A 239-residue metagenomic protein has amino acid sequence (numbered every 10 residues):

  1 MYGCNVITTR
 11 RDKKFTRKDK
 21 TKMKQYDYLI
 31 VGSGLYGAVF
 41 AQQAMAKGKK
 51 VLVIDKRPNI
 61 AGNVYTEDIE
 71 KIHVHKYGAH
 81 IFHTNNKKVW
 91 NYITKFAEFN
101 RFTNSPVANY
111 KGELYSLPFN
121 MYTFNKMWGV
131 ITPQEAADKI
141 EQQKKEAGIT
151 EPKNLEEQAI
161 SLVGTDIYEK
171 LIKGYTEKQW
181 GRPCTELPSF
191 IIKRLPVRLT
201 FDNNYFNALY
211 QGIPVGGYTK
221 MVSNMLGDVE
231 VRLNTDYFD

Functional and structural regions predicted by a protein language model:
G3-Y28, A46: Extreme N-terminal leader/targeting segments of oxidoreductases
Y28-V53: N-terminal Rossmann-like FAD-binding beta1-loop-alpha1 element of flavoenzymes
M45-D68: Glycine-rich FAD pyrophosphate-binding loop
K50, H73, E98, E230-R232: Conserved beta-strand segments of alpha/beta enzyme cores
A61-G62, I72-Y77, N234-D239: Central helical "cap/lid" subdomain
E70-E146: Dinucleotide-binding Rossmann-like beta1-alpha1 core, especially the glycine-rich loop that anchors the ADP
E113-Y115, Y122-D239: Active-site/ligand-binding neighborhood in enzyme catalytic cores
